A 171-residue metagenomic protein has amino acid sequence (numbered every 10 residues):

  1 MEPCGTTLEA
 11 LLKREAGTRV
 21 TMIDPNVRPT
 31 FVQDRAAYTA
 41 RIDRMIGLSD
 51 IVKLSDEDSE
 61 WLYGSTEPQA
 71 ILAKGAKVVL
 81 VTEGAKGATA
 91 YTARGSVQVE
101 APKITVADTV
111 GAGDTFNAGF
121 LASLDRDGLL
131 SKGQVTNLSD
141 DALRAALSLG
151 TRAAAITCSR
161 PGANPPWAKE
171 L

Functional and structural regions predicted by a protein language model:
M1-A70, K86-G87: Conserved beta-alpha-beta core of the PfkB/ribokinase-like small-molecule kinase fold
A10-K13, G64-L171: Conserved phosphate-binding/catalytic region of the ribokinase-like
